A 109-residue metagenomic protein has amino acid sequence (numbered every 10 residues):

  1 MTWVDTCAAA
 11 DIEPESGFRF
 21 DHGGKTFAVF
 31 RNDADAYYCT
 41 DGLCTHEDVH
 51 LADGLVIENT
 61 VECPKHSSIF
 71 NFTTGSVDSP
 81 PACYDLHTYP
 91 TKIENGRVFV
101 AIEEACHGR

Functional and structural regions predicted by a protein language model:
M1-T2, L86: Short coil-to-beta-strand transition motifs
T2-A9: Short amphipathic
S16-R109: Rieske [2Fe-2S] iron-sulfur-binding domain
